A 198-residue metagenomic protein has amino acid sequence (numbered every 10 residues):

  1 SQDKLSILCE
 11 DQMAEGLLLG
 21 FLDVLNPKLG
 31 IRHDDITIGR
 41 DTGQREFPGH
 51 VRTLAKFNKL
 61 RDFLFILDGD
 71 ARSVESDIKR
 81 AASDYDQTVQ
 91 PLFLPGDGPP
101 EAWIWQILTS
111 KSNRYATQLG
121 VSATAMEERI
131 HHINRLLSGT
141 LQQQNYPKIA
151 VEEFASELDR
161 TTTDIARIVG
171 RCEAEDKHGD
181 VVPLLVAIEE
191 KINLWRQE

Functional and structural regions predicted by a protein language model:
L5-P95: Conserved helicase/translocase motor-coupling segment
I7-L8, I66-D68, I104, E190 (+1 more regions): Generic hydrophobic secondary-structure signal
A14-L17, P100, L108, R129 (+2 more regions): Alpha-helical structural motif
L18-L22, G30-I31, S76-R80, I104-L108 (+4 more regions): Generic detector of ordered, mature protein regions
I66-E153: Activity-critical C-terminal alpha-helical subdomain
L119-E198: Charge-biased C-terminal accessory regions appended to nucleic-acid-, cytoskeletal NTPase
